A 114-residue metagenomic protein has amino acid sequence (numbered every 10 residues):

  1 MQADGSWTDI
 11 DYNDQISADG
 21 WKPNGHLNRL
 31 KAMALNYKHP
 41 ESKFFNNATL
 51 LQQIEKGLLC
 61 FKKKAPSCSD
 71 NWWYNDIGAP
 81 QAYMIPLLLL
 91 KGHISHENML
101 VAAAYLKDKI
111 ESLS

Functional and structural regions predicted by a protein language model:
Q2-S114: Aromatic-lined, polymer-binding surfaces characteristic of secreted/periplasmic polysaccharide-degrading enzymes
